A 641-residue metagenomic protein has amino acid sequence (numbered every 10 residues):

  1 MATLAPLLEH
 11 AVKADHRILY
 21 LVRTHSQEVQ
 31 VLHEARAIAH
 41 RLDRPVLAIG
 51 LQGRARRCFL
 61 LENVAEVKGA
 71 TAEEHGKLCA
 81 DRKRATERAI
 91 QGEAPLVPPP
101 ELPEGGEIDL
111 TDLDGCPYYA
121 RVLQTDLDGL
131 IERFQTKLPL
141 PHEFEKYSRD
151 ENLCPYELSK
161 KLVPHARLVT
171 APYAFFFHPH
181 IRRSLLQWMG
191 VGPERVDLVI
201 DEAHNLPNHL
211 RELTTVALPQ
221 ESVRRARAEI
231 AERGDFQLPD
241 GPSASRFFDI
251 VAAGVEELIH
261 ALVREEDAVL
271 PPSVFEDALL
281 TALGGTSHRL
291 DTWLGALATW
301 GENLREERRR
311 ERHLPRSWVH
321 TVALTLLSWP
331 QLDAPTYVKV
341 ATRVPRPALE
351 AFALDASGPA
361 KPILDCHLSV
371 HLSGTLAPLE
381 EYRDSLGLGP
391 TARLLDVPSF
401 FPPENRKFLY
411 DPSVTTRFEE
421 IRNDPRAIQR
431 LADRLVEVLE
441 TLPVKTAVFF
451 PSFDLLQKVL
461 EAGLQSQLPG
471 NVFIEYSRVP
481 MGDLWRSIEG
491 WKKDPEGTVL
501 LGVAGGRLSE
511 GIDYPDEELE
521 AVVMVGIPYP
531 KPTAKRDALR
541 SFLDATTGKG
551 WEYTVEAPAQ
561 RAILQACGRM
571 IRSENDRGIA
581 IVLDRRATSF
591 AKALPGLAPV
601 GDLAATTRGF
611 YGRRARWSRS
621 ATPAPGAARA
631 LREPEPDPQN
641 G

Functional and structural regions predicted by a protein language model:
T3, E9, S26-V29, H33 (+5 more regions): Signature of the SF2 helicase/ATPase Hel1-core->accessory helical subdomain module
V12-R167, F177, D235, V263-E265 (+1 more regions): A substrate-engagement module of RecA-like helicase motors
R17-T24, V370-G374, V444-P451, L456 (+1 more regions): Conserved RecA-like ASCE P-loop NTPase motor core of nucleic-acid helicases/translocases
H142-P164, F177-W188, L290-T415, R426 (+2 more regions): A contiguous, basic/glycine-rich beta-loop/short-helix subdomain that forms a polymer-engagement track
P412-R426, S477-R586: Conserved RecA-like P-loop NTPase helicase motor core
T415-P451: Conserved interdomain hinge at the start of the Helicase C-terminal
P451-Y476: Conserved helicase motor "Helicase C" RecA-like lobe of SF1/SF2 P-loop NTPases
D537-A538, W551, I581-G641: N-terminal targeting/trafficking signals and adjacent low-complexity tails
